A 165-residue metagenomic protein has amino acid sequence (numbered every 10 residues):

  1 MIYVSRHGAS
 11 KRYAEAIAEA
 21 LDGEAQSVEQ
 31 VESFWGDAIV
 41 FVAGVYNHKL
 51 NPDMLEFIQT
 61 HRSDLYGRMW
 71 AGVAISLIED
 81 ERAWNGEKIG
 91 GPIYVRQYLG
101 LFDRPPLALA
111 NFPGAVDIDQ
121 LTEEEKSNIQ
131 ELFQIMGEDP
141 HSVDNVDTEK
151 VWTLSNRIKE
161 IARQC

Functional and structural regions predicted by a protein language model:
M1-A20: N-terminal beta1-alpha1 ligand-phosphate binding loop
V4-R6, F34, I58: Structured catalytic/translocation cores of nucleotide/phosphate-coupled proteins
A20, E24, A38, Y46-C165: FMN-binding flavodoxin-like domain, especially the glycine-rich phosphate-binding loop
E24-G36: Short acidic low-complexity segments
V42: Short, charge-patterned binding micro-sites
